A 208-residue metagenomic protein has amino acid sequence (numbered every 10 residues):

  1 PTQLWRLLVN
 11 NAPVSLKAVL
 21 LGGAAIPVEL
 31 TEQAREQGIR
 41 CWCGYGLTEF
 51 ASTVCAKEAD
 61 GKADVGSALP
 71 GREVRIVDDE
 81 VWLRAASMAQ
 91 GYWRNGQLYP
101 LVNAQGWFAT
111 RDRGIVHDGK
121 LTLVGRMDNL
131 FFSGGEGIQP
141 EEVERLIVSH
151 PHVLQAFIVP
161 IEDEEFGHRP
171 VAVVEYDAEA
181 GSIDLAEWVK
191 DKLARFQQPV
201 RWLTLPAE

Functional and structural regions predicted by a protein language model:
Q3-L4, A25-I26, M88: Alpha-helix capping/helix-boundary segments
L7-K62, E73: Gly/Ser/Thr-rich phosphate-binding loop
L21, I158, L203-T204: Hydrophobic/anchoring residues in structured secondary elements
L21-A24, Y45, R84-A86, G134-E136: Glycine-rich beta-strand-to-loop/alpha-helix junction loops that act as flexible
V54-E58, V77, R84, E175: Short beta-strand-to-turn element immediately C-terminal to the catalytic PLP-Schiff-base lysine in fold type I
S67-G71, V77-Q105, E136-I138: Conserved ATP/PPi-binding loop(s) of AMP-dependent carboxylate-activating enzymes
A85, R113-Q198: AMP-binding/adenylate-forming catalytic core of the ANL superfamily
A194-E208: AMP-binding/adenylate-forming catalytic domain of the ANL superfamily
